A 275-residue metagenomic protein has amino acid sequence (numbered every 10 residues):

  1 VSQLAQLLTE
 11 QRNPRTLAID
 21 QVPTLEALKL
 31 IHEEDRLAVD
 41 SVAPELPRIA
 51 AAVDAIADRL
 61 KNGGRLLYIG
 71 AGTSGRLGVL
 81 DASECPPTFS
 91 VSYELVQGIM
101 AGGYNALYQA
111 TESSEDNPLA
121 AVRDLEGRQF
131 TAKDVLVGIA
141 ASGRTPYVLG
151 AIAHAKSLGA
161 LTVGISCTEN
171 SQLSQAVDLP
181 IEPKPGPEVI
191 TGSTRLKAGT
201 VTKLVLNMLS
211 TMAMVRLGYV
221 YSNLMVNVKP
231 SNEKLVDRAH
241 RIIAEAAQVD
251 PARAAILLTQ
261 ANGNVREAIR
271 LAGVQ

Functional and structural regions predicted by a protein language model:
V1-S41, E45: Cofactor-/ligand-binding subdomain signature composed of acidic, glycine-rich, tryptophan-containing flexible loops
L30-A38, G98-Q109, Y221, V236 (+1 more regions): Gly-rich Lys/Arg/Thr-decorated short loops/hinges at beta-loop-alpha junctions or inter-strand turns that position
P44-R59: A short, well-structured juxtamembrane/interface segment
G63-G64, G159: Glycine-centered short loops/turns at secondary-structure junctions
G70-L204, A213-V215: Glycine-rich phosphate-binding loops that contact phosphosugars or nucleotide phosphates
A213-Q275: Short, amphipathic alpha-helical interaction segments embedded in low-complexity terminal/linker regions of eukaryotic
